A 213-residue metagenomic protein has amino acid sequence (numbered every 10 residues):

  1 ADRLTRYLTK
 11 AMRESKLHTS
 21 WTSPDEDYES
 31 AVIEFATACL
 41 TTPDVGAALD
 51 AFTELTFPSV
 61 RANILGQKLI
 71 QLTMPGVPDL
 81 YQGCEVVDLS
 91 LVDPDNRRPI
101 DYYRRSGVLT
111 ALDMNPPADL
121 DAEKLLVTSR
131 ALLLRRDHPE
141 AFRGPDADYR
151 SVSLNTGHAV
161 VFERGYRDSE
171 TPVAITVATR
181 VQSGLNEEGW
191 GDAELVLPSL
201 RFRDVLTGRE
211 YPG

Functional and structural regions predicted by a protein language model:
A1-G213: Carbohydrate-interacting/catalytic domains
